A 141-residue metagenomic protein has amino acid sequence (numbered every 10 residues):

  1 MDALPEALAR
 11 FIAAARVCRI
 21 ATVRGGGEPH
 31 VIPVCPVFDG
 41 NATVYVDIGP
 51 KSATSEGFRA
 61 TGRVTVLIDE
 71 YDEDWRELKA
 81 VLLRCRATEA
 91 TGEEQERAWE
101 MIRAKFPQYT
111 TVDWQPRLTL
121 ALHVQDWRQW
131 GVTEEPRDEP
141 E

Functional and structural regions predicted by a protein language model:
M1-R19: Short, basic/aromatic recognition patches
D2-A3, W75-E141: Charged, gly/pro-rich active-site loop segments
F11-I12, G57-F58, I102, L122: A generic structural signal for nonpolar/aromatic side chains embedded in well-ordered alpha-helices
A13-A15, V31, D39-N41, R59-R63 (+2 more regions): Short connector loops at helix/strand junctions that flank enzyme active sites, especially segments positioning acidic
A15-P50, V66-I68: Short beta-strand segments
V23-G25, Y71-E73, P107-Q108: Short beta-turn/strand-loop junction motif enriched in small, turn-promoting residues
D39, G49, D69, T88-A90 (+1 more regions): Solvent-exposed residues in well-ordered beta-strands and their adjoining turns, especially edge/terminal strands
V46-T61, T65-D74: Helix-adjacent hinge/juxtasegments
